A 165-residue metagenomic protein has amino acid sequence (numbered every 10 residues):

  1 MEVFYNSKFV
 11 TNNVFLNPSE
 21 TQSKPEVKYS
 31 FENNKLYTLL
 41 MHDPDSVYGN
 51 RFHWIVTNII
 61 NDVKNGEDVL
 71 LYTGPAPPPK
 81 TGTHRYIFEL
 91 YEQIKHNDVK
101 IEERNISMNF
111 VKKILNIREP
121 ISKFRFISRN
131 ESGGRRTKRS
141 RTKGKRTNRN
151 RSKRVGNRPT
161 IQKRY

Functional and structural regions predicted by a protein language model:
M1-R141, T147: N-terminus-centered regions that define maturation/targeting leaders and the start of the first functional domain
G134-Y165: Arg/Lys-rich, low-complexity, intrinsically disordered basic segments
